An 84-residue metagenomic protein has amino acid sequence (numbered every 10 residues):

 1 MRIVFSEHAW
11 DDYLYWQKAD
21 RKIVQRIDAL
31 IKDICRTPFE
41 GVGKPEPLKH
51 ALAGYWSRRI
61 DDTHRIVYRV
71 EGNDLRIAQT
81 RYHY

Functional and structural regions predicted by a protein language model:
R2, H8-Q25, A29, V42 (+3 more regions): Enriched for short, Lys/Arg-rich terminal
R36-F39: Generic structural signal for secondary-structure transition and capping sites
